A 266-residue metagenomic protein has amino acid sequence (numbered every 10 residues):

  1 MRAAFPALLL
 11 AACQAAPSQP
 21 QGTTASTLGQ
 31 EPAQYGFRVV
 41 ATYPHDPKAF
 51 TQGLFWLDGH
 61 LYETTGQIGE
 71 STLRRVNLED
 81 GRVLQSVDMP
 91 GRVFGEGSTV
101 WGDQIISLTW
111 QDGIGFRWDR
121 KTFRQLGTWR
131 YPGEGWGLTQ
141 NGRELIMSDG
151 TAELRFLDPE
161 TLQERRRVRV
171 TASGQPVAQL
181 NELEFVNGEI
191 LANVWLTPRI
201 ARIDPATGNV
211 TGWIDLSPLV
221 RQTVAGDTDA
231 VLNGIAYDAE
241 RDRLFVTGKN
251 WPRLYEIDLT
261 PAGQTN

Functional and structural regions predicted by a protein language model:
A11-A12: C-terminal motif of bacterial Sec signal peptides marking the signal peptidase cleavage site
T27-K48, L78-R82: A short helix->beta-strand "capping" segment at the edge of beta-propeller domains
V39-P44, R82-D88, R124-W129, R166-Q175 (+2 more regions): A short beta-strand motif characteristic of beta-propeller blades
V40-T72, V87-T99, G248-N250: Beta-strand-rich domains and repeat architectures in extracellular enzymes and scaffolds, especially beta-propellers
P47-D58, G91-G102, Y131-E144, G174-V186 (+1 more regions): Beta-rich, blade/repeat-based domains predominating in secreted/periplasmic proteins but also intracellular
E63-Q67, I105-D112, M147-T151, A192-L196 (+1 more regions): Conserved beta-strand positions in repeat-built beta-propeller and related beta-rich domains
N77-G81, D119-F123, P159-L162, D204-G208 (+1 more regions): Short loop/turn segments that connect beta-strands within beta-propeller blades
G81-R117, R124-G135: Blade-loop segments of beta-propeller domains
